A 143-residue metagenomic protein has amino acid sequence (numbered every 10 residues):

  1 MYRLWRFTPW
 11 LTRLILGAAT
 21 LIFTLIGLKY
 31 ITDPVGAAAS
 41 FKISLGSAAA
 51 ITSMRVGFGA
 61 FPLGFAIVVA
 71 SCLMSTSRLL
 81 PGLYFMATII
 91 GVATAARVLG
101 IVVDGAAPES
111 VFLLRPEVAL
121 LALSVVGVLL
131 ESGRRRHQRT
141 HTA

Functional and structural regions predicted by a protein language model:
M1-I22: Cytosolic juxtamembrane helix and N-cap/initiation of the first transmembrane helix
I22-T52: Hydrophobic transmembrane helix segments
L25, I89-L99: Aromatic-anchored segments of alpha-helical transmembrane domains
I51-S71, T88, V92: Core segments of alpha-helical transmembrane spans in multipass integral membrane proteins
I67-P81: Juxtamembrane helix-break-helix junctions at the cytosolic face of small multi-pass alpha-helical membrane proteins
F85-I89, L113: Alpha-helical transmembrane segments of multi-pass membrane proteins, especially transporters and channels
A106-E117: Non-cytosolic membrane-interface motifs at loop->transmembrane helix junctions
L120-R139, A143: Membrane-water interface at the C-terminal end of transmembrane alpha helices
